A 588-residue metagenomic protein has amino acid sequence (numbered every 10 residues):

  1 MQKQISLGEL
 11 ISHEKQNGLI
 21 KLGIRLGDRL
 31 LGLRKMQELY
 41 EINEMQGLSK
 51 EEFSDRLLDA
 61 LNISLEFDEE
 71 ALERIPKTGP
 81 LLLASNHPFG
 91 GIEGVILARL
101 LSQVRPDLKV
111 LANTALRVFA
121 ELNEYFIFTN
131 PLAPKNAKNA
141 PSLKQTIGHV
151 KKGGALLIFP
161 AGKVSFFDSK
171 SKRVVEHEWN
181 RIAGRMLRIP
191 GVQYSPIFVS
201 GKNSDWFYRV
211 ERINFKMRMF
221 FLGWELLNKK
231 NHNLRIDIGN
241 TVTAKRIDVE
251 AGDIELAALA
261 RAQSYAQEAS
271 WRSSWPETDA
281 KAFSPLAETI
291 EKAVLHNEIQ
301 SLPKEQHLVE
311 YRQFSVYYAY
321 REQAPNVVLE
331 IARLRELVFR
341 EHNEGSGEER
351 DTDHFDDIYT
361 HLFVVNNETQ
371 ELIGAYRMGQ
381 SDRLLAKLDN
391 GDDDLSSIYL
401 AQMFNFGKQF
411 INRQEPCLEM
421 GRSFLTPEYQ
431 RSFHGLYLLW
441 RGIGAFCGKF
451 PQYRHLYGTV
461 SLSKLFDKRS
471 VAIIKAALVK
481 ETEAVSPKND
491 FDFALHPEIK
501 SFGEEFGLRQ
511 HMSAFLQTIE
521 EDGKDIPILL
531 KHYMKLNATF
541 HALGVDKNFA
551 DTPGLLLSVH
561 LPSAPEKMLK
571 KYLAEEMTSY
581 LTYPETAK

Functional and structural regions predicted by a protein language model:
M1-H87, G94-I96, Q103-R105, N123: Membrane-anchoring hydrophobic helices of lipid-metabolizing enzymes
Q2-I11, D107, A140-E288, E504-F506: Non-catalytic C-terminal accessory region of glycerolipid acyltransferases and related lyso-lipid remodeling enzymes
D68, T78, L82-A84, G90-I96 (+5 more regions): Short acidic (Asp/Glu) patches
S102, D107-K138, T146, V150: Conserved nucleotide-cofactor-binding alpha/beta core module
V249-S270, W440, I528-K531, F540-L573: C-terminal/domain-terminus segments
K281-E322: Conserved N-terminal entry element of GNAT/NAT acetyltransferase domains
L308-Q380: Short amphipathic alpha-helix that is part of the acyltransferase structural core
S346, R383-T539, G544-G554, A564: Acyl-donor binding region in acyl/amide transferases
